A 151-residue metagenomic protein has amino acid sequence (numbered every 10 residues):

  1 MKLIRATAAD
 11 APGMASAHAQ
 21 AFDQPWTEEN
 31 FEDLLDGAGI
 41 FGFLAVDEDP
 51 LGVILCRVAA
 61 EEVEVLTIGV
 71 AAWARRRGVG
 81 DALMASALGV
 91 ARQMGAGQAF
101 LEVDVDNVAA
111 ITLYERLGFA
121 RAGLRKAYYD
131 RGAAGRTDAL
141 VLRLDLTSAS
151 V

Functional and structural regions predicted by a protein language model:
M1-L3: Extreme N-terminal starter segment of soluble prokaryotic enzymes
R5-R77, D81-M94, R143-V151: Acetyl-CoA-dependent GNAT
E29, A59, F100-E102, A120-T137: Conserved catalytic-core motifs of GNAT/GCN5-like acyltransferases
I40, Q98-D104, A133-T147, V151: Conserved catalytic core of the tyrosine transesterase superfamily
P50, D81-A82, Q98, A109 (+1 more regions): Preference for well-ordered, secondary-structure-rich cores of eukaryotic proteins
M84, N107-A110, A127-A133: Short glycine/proline-centered loop/turn elements that form peptide/ligand docking sites
Y114, F119, L142: Conserved active-site tyrosine of GNAT-family acetyltransferases
